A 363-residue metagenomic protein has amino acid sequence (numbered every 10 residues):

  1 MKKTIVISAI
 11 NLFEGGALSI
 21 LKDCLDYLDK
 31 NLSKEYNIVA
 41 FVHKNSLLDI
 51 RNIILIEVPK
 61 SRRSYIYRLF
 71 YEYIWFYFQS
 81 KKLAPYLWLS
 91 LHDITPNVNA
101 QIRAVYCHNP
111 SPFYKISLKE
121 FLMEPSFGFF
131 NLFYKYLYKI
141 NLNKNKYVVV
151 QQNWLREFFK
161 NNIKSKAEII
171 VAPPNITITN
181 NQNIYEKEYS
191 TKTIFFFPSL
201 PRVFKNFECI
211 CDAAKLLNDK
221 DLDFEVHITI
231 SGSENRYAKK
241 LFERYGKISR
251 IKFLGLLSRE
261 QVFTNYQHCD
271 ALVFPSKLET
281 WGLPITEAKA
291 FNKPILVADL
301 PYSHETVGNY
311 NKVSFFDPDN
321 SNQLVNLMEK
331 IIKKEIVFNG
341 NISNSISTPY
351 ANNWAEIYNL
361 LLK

Functional and structural regions predicted by a protein language model:
V6-I7, E188-K205, C211-A214: Conserved donor-binding/catalytic core segment of Leloir-type glycosyltransferases
F41-H43, E225-K239, G255: Glycosyltransferase donor-sugar binding loop
F78, F127-V148: Membrane-proximal helix-turn-helix segments that form the acceptor-binding/catalytic region of lipid-linked
K139, N143-N181: Donor nucleotide-sugar binding/catalytic pocket of nucleotide-sugar-dependent glycosyltransferases
K239-E260: Nucleotide-activated donor-binding/catalytic signature segment of Leloir-type glycosyltransferases, i.e., the conserved
K277: Aromatic "clamp/platform" in nucleotide-sugar-dependent glycosyltransferases that forms part of the donor/acceptor
P294-A298: Short hydrophobic beta-strand element within catalytic cores of glycosyltransferases and related nucleotide-activated
V313-N322, E329-E335: Conserved acidic donor-binding segment of nucleotide-sugar-dependent glycosyltransferases
